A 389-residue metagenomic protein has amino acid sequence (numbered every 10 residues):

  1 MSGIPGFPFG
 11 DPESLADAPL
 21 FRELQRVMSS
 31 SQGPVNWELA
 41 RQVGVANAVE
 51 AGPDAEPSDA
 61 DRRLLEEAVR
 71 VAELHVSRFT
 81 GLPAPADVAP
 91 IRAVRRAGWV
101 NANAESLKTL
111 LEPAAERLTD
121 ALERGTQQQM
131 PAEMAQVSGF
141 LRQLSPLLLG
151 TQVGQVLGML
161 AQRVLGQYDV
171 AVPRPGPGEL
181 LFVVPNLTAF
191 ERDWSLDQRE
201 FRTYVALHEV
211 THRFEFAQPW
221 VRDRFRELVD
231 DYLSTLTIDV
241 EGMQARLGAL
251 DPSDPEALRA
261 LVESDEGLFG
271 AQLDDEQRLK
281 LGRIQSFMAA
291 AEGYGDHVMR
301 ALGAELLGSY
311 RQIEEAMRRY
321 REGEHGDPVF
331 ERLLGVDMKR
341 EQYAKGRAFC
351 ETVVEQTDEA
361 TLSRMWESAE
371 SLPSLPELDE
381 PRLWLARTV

Functional and structural regions predicted by a protein language model:
M1-A115, A344, Q356-V389: N-terminal low-structure segments adjacent to metalloprotease catalytic domains across cellular compartments
A68-P185: Auxiliary, metal-adjacent structural segments of Zn-dependent hydrolase domains
L147-Y168, E215-F269, L279-L307: Post-HExxH zinc-binding segment in Zn-dependent metallohydrolases
R174-F190, D254-D274: A short mid-domain helix/strand-loop element embedded in enzyme catalytic domains that forms or borders the active-site
L187-V205: Short pre-active-site segment immediately N-terminal to the catalytic Zn-binding motif
F201-A217, C350: Active-site recognition of the HExxH zinc-binding catalytic motif
G270-V389: Pan-zinc metallopeptidase signature
